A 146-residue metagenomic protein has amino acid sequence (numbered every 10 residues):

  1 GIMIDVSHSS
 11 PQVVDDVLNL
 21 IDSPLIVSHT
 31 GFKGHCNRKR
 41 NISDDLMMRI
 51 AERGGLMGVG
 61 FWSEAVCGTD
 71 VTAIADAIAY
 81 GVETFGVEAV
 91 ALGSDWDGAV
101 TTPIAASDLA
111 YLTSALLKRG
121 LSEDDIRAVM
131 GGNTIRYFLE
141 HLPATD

Functional and structural regions predicted by a protein language model:
G1-I26, K39-G54, T72-E88: Histidine/acidic residue-rich metal-binding segments in metalloenzymes
I2, S7-P11, T30-K33, W62-E64 (+1 more regions): Active-site beta-loop-alpha junctions enriched in small/polar residues
I4, H29, M57, D95 (+2 more regions): Conserved, mostly hydrophobic/aromatic
D15-I21, N37-I42, C67-I78, W96-Y111 (+1 more regions): Histidine/acidic-residue-rich catalytic or RNA/ligand-binding cores of hydrolases and nuclease-related proteins
L18-G31, L112, L116: A short alpha/beta connector and helix-capping loop motif
A51, L56-V66: A conserved active-site cap/scaffold subdomain adjacent to cofactor or substrate pockets
F61, F85-A106: Short acidic/histidine-rich active-site segments
I104-D146: Mid-to-C-terminal alpha-helical segments outside catalytic/metal-binding sites
